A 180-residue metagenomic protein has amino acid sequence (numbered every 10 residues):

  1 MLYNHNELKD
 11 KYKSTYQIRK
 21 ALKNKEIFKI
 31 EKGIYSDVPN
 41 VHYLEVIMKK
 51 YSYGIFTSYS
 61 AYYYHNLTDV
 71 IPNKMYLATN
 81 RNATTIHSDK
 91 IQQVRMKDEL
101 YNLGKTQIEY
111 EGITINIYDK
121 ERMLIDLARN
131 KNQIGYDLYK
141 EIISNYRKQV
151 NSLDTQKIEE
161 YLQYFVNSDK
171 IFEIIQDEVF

Functional and structural regions predicted by a protein language model:
Y3-E7, S36-F180: Nucleic-acid-binding surface
D10-K11: Short, surface-exposed ligand-recognition loops at beta-strand->loop->(often short) alpha-helix junctions that present
I18-K25: Basic amphipathic alpha-helical segments that dock to polyanions
R19, E31-G33, N73: Short loop/turn and capping residues at structural boundaries
K25-E31: A short, conserved structural fragment
